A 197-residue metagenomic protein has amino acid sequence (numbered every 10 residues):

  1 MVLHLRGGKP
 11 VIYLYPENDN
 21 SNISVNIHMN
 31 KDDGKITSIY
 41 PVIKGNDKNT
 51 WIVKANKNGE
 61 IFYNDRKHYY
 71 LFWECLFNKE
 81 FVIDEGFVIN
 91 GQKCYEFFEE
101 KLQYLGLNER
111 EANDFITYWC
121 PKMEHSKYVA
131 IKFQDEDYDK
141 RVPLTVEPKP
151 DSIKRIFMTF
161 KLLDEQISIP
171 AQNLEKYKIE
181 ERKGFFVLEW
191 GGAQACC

Functional and structural regions predicted by a protein language model:
M1-C197: Protease-labile, long low-complexity intrinsically disordered regions enriched in Pro/Ser/Thr
